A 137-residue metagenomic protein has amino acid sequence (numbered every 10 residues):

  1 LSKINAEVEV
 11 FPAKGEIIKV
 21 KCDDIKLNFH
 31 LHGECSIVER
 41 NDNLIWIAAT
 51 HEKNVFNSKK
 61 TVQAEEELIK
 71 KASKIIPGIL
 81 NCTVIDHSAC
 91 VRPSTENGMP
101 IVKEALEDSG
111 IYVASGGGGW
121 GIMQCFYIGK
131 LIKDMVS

Functional and structural regions predicted by a protein language model:
L1-D86: Flavin-dependent oxidoreductases
G78-S137: C-terminal catalytic lobe of FAD-dependent flavoproteins
